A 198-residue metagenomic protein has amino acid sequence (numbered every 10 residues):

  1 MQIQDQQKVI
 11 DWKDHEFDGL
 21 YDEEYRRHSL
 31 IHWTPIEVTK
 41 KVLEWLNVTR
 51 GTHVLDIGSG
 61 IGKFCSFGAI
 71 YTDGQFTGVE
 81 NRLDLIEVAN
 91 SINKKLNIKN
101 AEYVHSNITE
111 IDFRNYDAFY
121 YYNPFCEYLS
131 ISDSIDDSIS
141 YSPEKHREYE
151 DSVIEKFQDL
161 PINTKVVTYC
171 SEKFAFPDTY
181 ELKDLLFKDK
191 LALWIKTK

Functional and structural regions predicted by a protein language model:
M1-T49: S-adenosyl-L-methionine
G51-G60: Conserved class I S-adenosyl-L-methionine
K63-D73: Conserved SAM-binding loop of SAM-dependent methyltransferases across substrates and taxa, primarily the Class I
Q75-E80: Conserved SAM-binding motif I beta-strand of class I
A89-N90: Conserved SAM-binding loop
N97-S106: Conserved SAM-binding strand-loop segment of SAM-dependent methyltransferases
E110-R114: Short conserved loop adjoining the S-adenosyl-L-methionine
Y128-K196: C-terminal substrate-binding/active-site "lid" region of AdoMet-derived donor-dependent transferases
